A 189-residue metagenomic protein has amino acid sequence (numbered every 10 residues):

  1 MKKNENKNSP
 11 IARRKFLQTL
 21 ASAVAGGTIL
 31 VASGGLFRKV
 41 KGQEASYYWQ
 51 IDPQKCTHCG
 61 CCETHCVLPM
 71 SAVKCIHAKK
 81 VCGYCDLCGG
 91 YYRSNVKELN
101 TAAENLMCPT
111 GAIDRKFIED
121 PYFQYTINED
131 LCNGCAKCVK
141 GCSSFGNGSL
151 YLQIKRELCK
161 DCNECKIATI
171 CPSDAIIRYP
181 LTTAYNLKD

Functional and structural regions predicted by a protein language model:
M1-D189: Non-ligating segments of multi-cofactor redox enzymes
